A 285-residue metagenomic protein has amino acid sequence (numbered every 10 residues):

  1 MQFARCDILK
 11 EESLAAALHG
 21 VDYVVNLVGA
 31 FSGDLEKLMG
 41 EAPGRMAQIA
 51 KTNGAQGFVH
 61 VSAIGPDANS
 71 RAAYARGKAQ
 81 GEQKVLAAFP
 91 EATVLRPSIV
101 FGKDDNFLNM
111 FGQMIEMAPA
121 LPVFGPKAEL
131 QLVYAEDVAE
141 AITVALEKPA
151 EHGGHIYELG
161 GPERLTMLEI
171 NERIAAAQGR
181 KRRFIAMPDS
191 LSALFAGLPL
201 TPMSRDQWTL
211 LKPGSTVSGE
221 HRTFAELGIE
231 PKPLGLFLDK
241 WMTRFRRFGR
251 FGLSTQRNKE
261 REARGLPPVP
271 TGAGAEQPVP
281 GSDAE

Functional and structural regions predicted by a protein language model:
M1-N53, A63-A68: NAD(P)H-binding glycine-rich loop region in Rossmannoid oxidoreductase-like domains and their noncatalytic homologs
V28, V59-A63, R96-S98, G160: Active-site beta-alpha turn of Rossmann-fold NAD(P)-dependent dehydrogenases/reductases
G33, I64-R76, V100-D105: Conserved catalytic-site region of short-chain dehydrogenase/reductase
A42, N106-F107, G125-E147, G154-E158: Substrate-positioning beta->alpha
E82-Q113: Conserved beta-loop-beta element that borders a ligand/cofactor-binding pocket
F111-G125: A short C-terminal helix-loop "cap" of Rossmann-like NAD(P)-dependent dehydrogenase/epimerase domains
E129-E136, L159-A177, P188-L194, E230-K232: Substrate-binding strand-loop-helix patch in Rossmann-like NAD(P)-dependent oxidoreductase/epimerase domains
E172-S218, F251, E260-E285: Terminal hydrophobic/aromatic helix or amphipathic segment near a protein terminus
